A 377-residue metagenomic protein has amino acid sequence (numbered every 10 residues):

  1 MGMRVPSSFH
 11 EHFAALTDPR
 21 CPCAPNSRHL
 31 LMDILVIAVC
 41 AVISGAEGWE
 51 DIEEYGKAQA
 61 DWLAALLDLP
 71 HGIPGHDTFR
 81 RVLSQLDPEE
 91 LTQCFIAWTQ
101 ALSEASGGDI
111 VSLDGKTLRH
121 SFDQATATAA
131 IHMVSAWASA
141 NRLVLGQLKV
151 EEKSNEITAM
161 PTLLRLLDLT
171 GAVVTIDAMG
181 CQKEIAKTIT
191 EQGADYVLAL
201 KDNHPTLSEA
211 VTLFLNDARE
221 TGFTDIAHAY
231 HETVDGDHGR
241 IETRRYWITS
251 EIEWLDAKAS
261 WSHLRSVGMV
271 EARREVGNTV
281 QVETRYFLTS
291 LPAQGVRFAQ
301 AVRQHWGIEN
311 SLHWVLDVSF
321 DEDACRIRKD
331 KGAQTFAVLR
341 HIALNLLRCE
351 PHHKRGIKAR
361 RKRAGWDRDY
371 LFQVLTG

Functional and structural regions predicted by a protein language model:
M1-L113, H120-D123, S135-Q147, P161 (+1 more regions): Dynamic "connector" segments at or just before major functional cores
A14-L16, T279-E283, A293-V296, V315-D323: Short acidic (Asp/Glu) and glycine-rich catalytic loops that position anionic groups and cofactors
M32, A301, H305-G377: Basic, amphipathic alpha-helical segments enriched in Lys/Arg and hydrophobic/aromatic residues
I37, D114, Y196, E309: Residue-level signature of catalytic and energy-coupling elements of molecular machines, predominantly ATP/GTP-dependent
P88, Q100, R165, A194 (+4 more regions): Generic secondary-structure signature for well-ordered alpha-helical cores
A101-T175, C181-D195, K201: Polybasic low-complexity intrinsically disordered regions
L143-Q147, V296-F298, A324-C325: Short small-residue beta-strand/loop micro-motif enriched in glycine and branched aliphatics
K201-Q304: An anionic, glycine-rich sequence signature occurring as long contiguous blocks
